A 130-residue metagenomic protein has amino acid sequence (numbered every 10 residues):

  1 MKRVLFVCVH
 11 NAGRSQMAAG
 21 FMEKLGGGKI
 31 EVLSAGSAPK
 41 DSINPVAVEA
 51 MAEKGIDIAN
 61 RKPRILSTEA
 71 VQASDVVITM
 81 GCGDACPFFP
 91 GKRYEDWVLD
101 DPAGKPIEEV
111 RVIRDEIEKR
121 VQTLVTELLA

Functional and structural regions predicted by a protein language model:
M1-T68: Conserved active-site segments centered on acidic
M22-E23, T68-A70, A85-G91: Short secondary-structure boundary/capping segments
L33, V71, V98-L99: Short secondary-structure boundary micro-motifs
G36, K40, E69, K92-E95 (+1 more regions): Residue-level signal for alpha-helical context at structural boundaries
S74: An anion/phosphate-binding loop that grips the pyrophosphate of nucleotide cofactors and donors
T79: Redox-cofactor binding/interface segments in oxidoreductases and associated redox assembly factors
C82-A130: Phosphate-binding/catalytic loops
